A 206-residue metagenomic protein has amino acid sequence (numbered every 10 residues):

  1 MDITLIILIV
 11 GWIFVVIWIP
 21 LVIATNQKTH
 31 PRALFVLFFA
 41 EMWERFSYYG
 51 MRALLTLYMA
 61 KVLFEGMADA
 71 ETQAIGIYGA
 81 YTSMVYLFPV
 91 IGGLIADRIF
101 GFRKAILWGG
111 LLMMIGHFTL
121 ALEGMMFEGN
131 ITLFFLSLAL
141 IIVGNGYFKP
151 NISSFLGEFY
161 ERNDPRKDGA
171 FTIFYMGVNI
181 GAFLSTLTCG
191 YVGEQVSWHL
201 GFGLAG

Functional and structural regions predicted by a protein language model:
L5-I17, F135, H199-G206: Symmetry-related core transmembrane helices of the 12-TM Major Facilitator Superfamily/SLC fold
V22, W108-G129, F134: C-terminal ends and interior cores of transmembrane alpha-helices in multi-pass membrane transporters/permeases
V36, A70-A74, W108, N163-G177: Cytoplasmic loop-to-transmembrane helix junctions
A53-I75: Short amphipathic helix-loop junctions that connect adjacent transmembrane helices in Major Facilitator Superfamily/SLC
M59-A60, I95-I99, T188-S197: Interfacial helix-cap and linker-helix signal at transmembrane-aqueous boundaries of multi-pass secondary transporters
G76-R98, K149, F183-S185: Central cavity-lining transmembrane alpha-helices of secondary-active solute carriers, predominantly the Major
M84-V85, P165-E194, L200-G206: Glycine-rich segments within core transmembrane alpha-helices of 12-TM secondary carriers
Y147-R162: Intracellular juxtamembrane helix-capping segments at the cytosolic ends of symmetry-related transmembrane helices
